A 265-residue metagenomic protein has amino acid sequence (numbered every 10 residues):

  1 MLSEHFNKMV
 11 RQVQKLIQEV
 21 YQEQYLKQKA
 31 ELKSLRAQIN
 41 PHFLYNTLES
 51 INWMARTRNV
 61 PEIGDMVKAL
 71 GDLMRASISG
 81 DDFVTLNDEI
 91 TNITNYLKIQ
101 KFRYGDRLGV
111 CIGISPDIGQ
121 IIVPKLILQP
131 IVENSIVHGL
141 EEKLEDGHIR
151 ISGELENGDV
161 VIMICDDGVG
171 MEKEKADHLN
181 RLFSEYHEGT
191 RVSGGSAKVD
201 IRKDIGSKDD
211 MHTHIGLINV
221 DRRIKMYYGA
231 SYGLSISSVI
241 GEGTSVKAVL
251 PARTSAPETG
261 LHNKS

Functional and structural regions predicted by a protein language model:
M1-I39, F43-S237, S245: Two-component histidine phosphotransfer core
S238-S265: C-terminal end segment of the histidine kinase catalytic
